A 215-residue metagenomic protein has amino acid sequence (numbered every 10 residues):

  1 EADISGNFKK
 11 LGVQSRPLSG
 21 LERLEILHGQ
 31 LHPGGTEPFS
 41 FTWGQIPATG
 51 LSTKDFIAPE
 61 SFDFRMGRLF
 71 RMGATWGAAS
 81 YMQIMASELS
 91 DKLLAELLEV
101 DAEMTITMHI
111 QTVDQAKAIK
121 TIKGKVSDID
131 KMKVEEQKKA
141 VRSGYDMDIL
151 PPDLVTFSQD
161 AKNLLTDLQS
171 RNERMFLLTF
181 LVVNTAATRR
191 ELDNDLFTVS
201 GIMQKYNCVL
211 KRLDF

Functional and structural regions predicted by a protein language model:
E1-F215: Extended, folded cores of ATP/NTP-driven motor/assembly subunits in large transport and secretion machines
